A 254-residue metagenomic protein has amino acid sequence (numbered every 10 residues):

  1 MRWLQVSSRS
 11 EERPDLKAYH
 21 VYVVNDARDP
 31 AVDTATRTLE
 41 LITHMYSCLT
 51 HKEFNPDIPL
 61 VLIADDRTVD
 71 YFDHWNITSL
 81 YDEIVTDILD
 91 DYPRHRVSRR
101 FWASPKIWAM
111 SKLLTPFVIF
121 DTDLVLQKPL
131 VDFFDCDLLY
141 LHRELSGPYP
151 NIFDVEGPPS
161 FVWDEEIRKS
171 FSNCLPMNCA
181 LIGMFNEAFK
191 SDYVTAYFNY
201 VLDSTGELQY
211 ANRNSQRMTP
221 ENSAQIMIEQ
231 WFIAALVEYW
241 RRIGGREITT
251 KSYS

Functional and structural regions predicted by a protein language model:
M1-P93: N-terminal anchoring/stem segment of glycosyltransferases
T34-A35, R168, L175-M177: Catalytic phosphate/metal-binding cores of nucleic-acid and nucleotide-processing enzymes, i.e., regions that mediate
L41, Y46, D90-F120, Q127: A conserved donor-nucleotide-binding helix/loop in the catalytic core of Leloir-type glycosyltransferases
P56-I58, K112-F117, F134-L138: Short glycine/proline-enriched coil/turn segments at helix->beta-strand junctions
A64-D70, T122-P129, Y253: Short, polar loop motifs at secondary-structure junctions
L126-V162: Conserved donor-nucleotide/metal-binding helix-loop-beta segment in metal-dependent transferases, i.e., the alpha-helix
P159-S172: Short, flexible, basic/aromatic active-site loop/helix in glycosyltransferases
S172-S254: Catalytic core and acceptor-binding pocket of nucleotide-sugar-dependent glycosyltransferases
